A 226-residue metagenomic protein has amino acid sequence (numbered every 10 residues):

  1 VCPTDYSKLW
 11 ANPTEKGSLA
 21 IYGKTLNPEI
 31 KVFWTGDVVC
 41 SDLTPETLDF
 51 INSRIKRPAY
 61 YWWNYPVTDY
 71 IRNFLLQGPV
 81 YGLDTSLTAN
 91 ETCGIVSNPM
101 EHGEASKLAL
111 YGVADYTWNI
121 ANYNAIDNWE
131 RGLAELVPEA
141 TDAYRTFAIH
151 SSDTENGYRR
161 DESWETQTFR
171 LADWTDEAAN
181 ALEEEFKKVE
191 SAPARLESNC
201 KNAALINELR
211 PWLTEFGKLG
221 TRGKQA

Functional and structural regions predicted by a protein language model:
V1-E130: Catalytic-core regions of glycoside hydrolase
N122-A226: C-terminal functional modules
